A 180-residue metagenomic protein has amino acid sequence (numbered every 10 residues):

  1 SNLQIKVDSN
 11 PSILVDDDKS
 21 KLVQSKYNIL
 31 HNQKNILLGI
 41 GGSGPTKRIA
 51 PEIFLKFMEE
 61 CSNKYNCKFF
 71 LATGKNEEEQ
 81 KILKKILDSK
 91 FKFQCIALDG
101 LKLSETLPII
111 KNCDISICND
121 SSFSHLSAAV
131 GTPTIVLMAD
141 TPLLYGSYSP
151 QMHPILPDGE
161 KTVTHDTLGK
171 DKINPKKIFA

Functional and structural regions predicted by a protein language model:
S1-K47, P51: Mid-sequence helix-capping/hinge segment at a functional interface
L22, K26, I53-K56, K85 (+1 more regions): Alpha-helical elements of Rossmann-like donor-binding domains used by nucleotide-donor carbohydrate transfer enzymes
R48-A50, K81-L83, S147: Short, well-ordered secondary-structure micro-motifs
I53-D140: Donor-binding and catalytic core of enzymes assembling or modifying cell-surface/extracellular glycoconjugates
H125-A180: Nucleotide-sugar donor-binding patch of glycosyltransferase catalytic domains
